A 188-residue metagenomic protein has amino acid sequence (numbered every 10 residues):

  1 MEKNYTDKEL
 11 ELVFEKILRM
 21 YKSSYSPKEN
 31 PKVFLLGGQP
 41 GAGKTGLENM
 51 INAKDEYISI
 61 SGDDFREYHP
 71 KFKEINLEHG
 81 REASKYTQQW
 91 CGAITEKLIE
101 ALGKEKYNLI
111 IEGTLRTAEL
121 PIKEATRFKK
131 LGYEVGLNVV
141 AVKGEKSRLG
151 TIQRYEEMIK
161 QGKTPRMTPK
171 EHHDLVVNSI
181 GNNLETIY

Functional and structural regions predicted by a protein language model:
M1-S26: N-terminal pre-Walker A segment at the start of P-loop NTPase domains
S23-P31, L102-G103: Phosphate-binding P-loop
Q39-P40: The conserved Walker
K44: Conserved lysine of the Walker
L47: Hydrophobic positions on the alpha1 helix immediately C-terminal to the Walker A/P-loop
D55-L131: Conserved nucleotide-sensing/catalytic segment adjacent to the nucleotide-binding pocket in NTP-handling enzymes
L115-M158: ATP-dependent NMP and nucleoside kinases share a basic, alpha-helical "lid"
L149-Y188: Conserved GTP-binding G-domain of TRAFAC-class P-loop NTPases and closely related GTPase folds
